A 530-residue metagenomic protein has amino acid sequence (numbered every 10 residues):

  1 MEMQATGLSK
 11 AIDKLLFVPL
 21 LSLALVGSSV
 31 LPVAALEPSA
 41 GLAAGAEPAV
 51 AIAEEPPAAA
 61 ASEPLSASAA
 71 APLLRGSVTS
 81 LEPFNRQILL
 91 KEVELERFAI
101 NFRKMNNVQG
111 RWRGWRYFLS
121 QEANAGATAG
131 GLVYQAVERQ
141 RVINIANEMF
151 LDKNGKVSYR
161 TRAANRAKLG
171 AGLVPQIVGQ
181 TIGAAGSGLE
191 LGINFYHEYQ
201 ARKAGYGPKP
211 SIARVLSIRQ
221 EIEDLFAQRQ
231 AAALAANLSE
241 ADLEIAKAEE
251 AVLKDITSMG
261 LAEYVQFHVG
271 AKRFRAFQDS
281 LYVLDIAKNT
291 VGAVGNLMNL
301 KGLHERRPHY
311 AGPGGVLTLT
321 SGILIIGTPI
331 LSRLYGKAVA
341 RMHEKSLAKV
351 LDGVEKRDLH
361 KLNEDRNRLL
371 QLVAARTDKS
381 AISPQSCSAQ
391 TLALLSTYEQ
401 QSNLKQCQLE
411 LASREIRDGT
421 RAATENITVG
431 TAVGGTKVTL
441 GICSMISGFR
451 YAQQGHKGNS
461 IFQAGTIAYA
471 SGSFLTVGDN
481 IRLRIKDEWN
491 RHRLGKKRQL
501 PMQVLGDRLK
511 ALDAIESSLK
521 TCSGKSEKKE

Functional and structural regions predicted by a protein language model:
M1-A44: Classical Sec-dependent N-terminal signal peptides that target proteins to the secretory pathway
A24, K457-S460: Intrinsically disordered terminal tails
L36-L42, E47-A51, E55-P57, S62-E63 (+2 more regions): Terminal, compositionally biased segments
E47-N165, L169-Q176, E190, E250-H268 (+1 more regions): Leu/Val/Ala/Ile-rich N-terminal alpha-helices, chiefly Sec-type signal peptides and the beginnings
S66-E82, R86, L90-K91, L95 (+7 more regions): Cytosolic/matrix-facing juxtamembrane and C-terminal tails of multi-pass cellular membrane proteins
G114-Q140, R166-Y199, R273-K301, H309-A338 (+2 more regions): Membrane-active amphipathic alpha-helices enriched in small hydrophobic residues
V142-D152, R202-K209, H304-Y310, E344-A348: Interhelical loop segments of eukaryotic multi-pass membrane proteins
Q228-L300, G312, V316-L319, I325-P329 (+4 more regions): Extended amphipathic alpha-helical interaction segments
